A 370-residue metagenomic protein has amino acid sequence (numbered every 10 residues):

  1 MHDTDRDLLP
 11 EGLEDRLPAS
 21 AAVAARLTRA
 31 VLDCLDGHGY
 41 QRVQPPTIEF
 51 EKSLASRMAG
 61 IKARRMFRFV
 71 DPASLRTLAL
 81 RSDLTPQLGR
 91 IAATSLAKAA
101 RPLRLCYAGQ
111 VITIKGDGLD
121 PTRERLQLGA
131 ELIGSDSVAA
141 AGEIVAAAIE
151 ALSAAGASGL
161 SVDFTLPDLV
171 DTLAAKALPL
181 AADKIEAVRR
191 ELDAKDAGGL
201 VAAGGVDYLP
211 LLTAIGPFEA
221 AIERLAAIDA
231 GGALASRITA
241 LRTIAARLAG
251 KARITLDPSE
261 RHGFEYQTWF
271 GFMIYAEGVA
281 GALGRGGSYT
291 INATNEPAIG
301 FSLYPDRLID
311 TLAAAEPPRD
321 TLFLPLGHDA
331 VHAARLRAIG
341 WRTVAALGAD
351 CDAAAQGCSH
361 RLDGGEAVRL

Functional and structural regions predicted by a protein language model:
M1-P10, G198-G199, A227, L370: Short, low-complexity, intrinsically disordered N-terminal peptides in bacterial proteins
M1-R81, P86, G142: TRNA-binding/sensing appendages of the translation machinery
V23-H38, F50, T85-K98, L105-A157 (+1 more regions): Positively charged, Gly/Ser-enriched RNA/tRNA-binding surfaces
T47-A63, T165-L173, E260-W269, C351: Beta-rich nucleic-acid/ligand-interaction surfaces
R57-I61, K176-L178, G271-F272, S359-R361: Short low-complexity, flexible loop/linker segments enriched in glycine and/or proline with clustered acidic
R65-A73, L178-A202: Acidic, His- and aromatic-enriched active-site or binding-groove loops in soluble protein domains that engage sugars
A154-E186: Extended alpha-helical scaffolds
